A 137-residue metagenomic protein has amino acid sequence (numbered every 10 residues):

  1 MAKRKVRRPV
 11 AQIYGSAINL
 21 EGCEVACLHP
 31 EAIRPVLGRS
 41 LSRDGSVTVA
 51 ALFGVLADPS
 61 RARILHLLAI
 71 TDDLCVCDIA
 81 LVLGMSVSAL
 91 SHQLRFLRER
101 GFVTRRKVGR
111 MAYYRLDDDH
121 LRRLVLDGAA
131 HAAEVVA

Functional and structural regions predicted by a protein language model:
M1-L56: N-terminal leader segment of winged-helix/HTH proteins
R39-S86, A112-D119: N-terminal helix-turn-helix DNA-binding core of bacterial DNA-binding proteins
A57, L90, L97: Divalent metal-coordination and catalytic microenvironments
R61, H92-Q93: Histidine-centered divalent metal-coordination motifs
L65, L94-R95: Short, hydrophobic-biased segments on the C-terminal half of alpha helices that form "recognition helices"
I70, R115-A137: Conserved segment of winged-helix/HTH DNA-binding domains
L81, H92, R98-E99: Alpha-helical residues within the helix-turn-helix
R98-V108, R115: Beta-hairpin "wing" of winged helix-turn-helix
